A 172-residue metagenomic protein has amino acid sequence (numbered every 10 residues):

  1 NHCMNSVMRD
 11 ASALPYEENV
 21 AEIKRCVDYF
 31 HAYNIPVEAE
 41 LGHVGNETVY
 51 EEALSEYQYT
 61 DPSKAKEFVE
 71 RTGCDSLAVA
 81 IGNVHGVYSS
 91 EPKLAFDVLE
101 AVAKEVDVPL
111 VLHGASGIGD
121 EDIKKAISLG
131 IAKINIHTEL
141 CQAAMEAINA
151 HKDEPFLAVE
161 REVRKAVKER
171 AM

Functional and structural regions predicted by a protein language model:
N1-V106, D120, K124-I136, Q142-N149: Alpha/beta enzyme core
P109-D120: Glycine-rich beta-to-alpha transition loops that act as phosphate-gripper elements at the mouths of alpha/beta enzyme
N149-M172: Extended, intrinsically disordered, low-complexity segments
